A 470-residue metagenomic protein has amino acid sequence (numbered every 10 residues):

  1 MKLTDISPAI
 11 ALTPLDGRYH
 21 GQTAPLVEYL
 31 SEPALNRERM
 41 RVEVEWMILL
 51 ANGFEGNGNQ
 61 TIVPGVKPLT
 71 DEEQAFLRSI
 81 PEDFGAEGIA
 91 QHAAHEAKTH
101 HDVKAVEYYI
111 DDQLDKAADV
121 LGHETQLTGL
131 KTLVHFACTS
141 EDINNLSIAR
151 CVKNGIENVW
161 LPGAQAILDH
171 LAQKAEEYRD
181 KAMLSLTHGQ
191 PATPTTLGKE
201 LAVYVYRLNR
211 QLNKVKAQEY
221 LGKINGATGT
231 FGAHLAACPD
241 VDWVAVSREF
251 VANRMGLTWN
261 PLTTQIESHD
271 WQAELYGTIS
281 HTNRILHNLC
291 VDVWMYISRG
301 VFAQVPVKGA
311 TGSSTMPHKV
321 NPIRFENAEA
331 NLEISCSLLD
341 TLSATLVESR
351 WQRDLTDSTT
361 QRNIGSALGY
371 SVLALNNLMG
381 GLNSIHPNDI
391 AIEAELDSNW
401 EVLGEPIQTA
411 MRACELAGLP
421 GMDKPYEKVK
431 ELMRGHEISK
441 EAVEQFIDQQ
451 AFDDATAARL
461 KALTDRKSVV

Functional and structural regions predicted by a protein language model:
K2-H234, C238, D242-F250, G312-S313 (+7 more regions): A helix-coil-helix interface module used to build multimeric assemblies and to scaffold catalytic/cofactor sites
V27-S31, Q91, A310-A330, S349-S366 (+2 more regions): Short beta-alpha connecting loops at secondary-structure transitions that line or flank enzyme active sites
E96-V103, A164-L171, A175, L201-V215 (+4 more regions): Alpha-helical transition-metal enzyme core signature, strongest for iron centers
Q211, T264-R353: Glycine-rich anion/phosphate-binding loop at the beta-strand->alpha-helix junction
V244-Q265, H269: Active-site-adjacent "gating/activation" loops or surface patches in catalytic cores
L289, A328, S371, P425 (+1 more regions): Hydrophobic, well-ordered secondary-structure elements that form the walls of internal hydrophobic environments
I334-K424: Long, amphipathic alpha-helical stalk/connector segments used for oligomerization, subunit docking, or mechanical
K467-V470: Conserved small/polar residues in nucleotide/adenosyl-binding loops
